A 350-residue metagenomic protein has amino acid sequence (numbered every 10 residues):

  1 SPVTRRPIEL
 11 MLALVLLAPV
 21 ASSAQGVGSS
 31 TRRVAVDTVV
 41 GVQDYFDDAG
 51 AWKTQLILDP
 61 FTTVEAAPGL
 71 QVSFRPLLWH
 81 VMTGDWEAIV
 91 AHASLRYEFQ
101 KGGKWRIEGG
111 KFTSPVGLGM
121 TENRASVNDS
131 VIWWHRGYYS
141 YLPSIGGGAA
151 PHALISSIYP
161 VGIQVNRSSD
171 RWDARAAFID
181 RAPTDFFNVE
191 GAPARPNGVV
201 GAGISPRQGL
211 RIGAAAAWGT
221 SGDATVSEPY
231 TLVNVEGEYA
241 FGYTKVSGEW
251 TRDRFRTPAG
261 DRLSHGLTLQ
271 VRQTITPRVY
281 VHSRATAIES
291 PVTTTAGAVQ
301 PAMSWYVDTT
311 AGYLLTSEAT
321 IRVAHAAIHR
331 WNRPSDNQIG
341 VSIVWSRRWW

Functional and structural regions predicted by a protein language model:
S1-M11: Bacterial N-terminal signal peptides that target proteins for export
E9-P19: Bacterial N-terminal signal peptides
G26-P183, A194-P196, G203-R211, Q270-H282 (+2 more regions): Outer membrane beta-barrel
D48-T54, T83-E87, A153-S157, V189-R195 (+4 more regions): Replace "Gram-negative outer membrane beta-barrel proteins" with "bacterial and organellar outer membrane beta-barrel
I89-A91, D180, P196-G198, W218 (+7 more regions): Transmembrane beta-barrel architecture of outer-membrane proteins
F178-L263: Surface-exposed beta-loop-beta
Q270-E318, R322: Outer membrane beta-barrel transmembrane domains
Y313, T320, S335-W350: Outer-membrane beta-barrel "beta-signal"
